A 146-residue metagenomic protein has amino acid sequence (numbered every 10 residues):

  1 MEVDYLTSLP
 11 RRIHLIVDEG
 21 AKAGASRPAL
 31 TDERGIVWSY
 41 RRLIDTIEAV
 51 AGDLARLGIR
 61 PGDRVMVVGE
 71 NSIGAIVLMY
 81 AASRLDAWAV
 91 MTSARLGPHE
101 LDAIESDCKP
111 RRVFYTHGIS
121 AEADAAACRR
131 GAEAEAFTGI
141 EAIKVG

Functional and structural regions predicted by a protein language model:
M1-W38, R42-L57, P61, K109: N-lobe entry segment of adenylate-forming
L6, E33, V68, V113-T116: Active-site-adjacent beta-strand anchor residues
G20-A21, A82, E105, A127: A generic structural signal for well-ordered alpha-helical segments
S26, A87-W88, P110, A132: Short glycine/serine/threonine/alanine-rich loop segments
I36, G52-H99: Conserved AMP-binding/adenylate-forming
R42, E70-N71, R95-L96, H117-I119 (+1 more regions): Short beta->alpha linker loops
M79, V90, L96-A125: Conserved ATP-dependent adenylate/AMP-binding module captured primarily in the ANL superfamily
G118-G146: ANL superfamily adenylate-forming
